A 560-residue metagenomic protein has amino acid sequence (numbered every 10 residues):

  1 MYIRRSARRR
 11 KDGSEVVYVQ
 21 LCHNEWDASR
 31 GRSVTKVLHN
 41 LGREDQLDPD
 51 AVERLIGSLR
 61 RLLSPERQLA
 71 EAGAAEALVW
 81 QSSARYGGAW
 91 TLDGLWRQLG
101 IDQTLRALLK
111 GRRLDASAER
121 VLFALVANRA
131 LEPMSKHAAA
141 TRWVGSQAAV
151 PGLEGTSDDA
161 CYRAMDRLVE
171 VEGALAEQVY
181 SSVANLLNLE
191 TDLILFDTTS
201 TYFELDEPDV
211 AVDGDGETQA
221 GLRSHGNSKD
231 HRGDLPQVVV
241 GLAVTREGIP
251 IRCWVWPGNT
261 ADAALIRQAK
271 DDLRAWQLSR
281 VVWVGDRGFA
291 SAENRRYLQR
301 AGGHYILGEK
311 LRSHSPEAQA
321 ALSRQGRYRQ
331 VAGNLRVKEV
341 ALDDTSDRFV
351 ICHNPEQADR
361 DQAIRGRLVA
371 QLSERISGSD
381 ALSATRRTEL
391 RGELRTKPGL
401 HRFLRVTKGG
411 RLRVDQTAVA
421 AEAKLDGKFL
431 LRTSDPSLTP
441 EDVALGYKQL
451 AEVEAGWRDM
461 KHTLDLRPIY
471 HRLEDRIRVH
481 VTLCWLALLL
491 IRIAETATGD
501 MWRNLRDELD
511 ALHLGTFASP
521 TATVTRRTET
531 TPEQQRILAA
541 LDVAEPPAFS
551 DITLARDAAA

Functional and structural regions predicted by a protein language model:
M1-Q68: Extended interaction-bearing regions that mediate binding to partners or small molecules
Y2-R5, K11-G13, V17-H23, A28 (+3 more regions): Anion-binding and metal-coordination hotspots
E53-A116: Accessory, often N-terminal, substrate/partner-engagement and coupling regions that sit outside the core NTP/cofactor
